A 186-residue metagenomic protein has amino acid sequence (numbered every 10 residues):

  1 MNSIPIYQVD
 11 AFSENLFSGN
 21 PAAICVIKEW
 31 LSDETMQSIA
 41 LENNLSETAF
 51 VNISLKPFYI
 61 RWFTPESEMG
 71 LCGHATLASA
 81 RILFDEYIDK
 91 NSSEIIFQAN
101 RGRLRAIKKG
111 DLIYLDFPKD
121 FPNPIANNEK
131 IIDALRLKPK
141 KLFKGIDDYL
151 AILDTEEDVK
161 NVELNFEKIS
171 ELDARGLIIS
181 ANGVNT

Functional and structural regions predicted by a protein language model:
M1-L71, L77-T186: Active-site proximal loop and beta-alpha junction motif in alpha/beta enzyme cores
